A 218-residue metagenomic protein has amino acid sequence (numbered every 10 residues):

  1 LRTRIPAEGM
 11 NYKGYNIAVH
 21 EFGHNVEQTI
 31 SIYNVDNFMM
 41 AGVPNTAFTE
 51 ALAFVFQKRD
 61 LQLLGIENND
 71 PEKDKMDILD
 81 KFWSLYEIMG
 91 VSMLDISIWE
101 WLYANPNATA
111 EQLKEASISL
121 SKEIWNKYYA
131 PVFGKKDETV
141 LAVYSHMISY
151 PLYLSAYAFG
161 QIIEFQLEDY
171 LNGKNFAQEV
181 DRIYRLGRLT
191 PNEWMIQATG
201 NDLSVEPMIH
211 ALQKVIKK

Functional and structural regions predicted by a protein language model:
L1, F22-Y33, N68-N69, P131-L141: Active-site-adjacent bridging/hinge elements
L1-I32, A53-F54: Active-site recognition of the HExxH zinc-binding catalytic motif
R4-G9, N34-A41, K75, T139-S145: Acidic/His metal-coordination segments adjacent to aromatic residues that form catalytic metal sites in metalloenzymes
I5-I17, M39-F48, K81-L85: Alpha-helix capping and helix-loop boundary segments enriched in small/acidic/polar residues
H20, H24, E50-K58, D80 (+8 more regions): Feature representing long, continuous alpha-helical segments
V26-N34, F56-L64, M93, I98-L102 (+4 more regions): A generic secondary-structure signal for well-formed alpha-helical elements
I30-K81, G160: Post-HExxH zinc-binding segment in Zn-dependent metallohydrolases
E100-L102, P106-K218: C-terminal, non-catalytic "cap/extension" segments appended to globular domains
